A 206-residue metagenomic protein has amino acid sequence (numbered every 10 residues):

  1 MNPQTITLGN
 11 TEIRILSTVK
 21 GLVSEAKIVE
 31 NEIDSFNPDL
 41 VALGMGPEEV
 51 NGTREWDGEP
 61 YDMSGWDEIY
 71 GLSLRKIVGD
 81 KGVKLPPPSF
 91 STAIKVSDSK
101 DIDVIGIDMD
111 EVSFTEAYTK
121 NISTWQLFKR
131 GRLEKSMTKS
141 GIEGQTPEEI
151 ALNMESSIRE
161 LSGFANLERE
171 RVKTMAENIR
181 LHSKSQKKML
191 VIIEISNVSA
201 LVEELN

Functional and structural regions predicted by a protein language model:
M1-N206: Compositional signal for N-terminal targeting/processing segments
